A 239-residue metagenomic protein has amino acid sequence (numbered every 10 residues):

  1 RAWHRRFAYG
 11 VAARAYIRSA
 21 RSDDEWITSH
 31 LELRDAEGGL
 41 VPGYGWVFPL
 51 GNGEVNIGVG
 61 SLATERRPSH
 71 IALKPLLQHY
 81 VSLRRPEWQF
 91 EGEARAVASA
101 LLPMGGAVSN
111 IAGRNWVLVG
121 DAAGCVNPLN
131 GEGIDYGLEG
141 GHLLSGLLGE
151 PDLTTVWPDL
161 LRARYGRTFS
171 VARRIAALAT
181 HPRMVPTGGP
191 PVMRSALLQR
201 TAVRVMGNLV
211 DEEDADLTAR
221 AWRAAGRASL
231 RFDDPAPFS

Functional and structural regions predicted by a protein language model:
R1-F90: Predominantly flavin-linked oxidoreductase catalytic cores and closely associated redox partners
A2, R6-A8, Y16, W26-H30 (+9 more regions): Residue-level preference for alpha-helix termini and adjacent loops
S22, R34-A36, V55, A107 (+5 more regions): Short capping/connector residues at structural and topological boundaries
G51, G120-A122, L161: Short, small-residue-rich loop/turn micro-motifs
V55-V59, G120, R167: Short acidic (Asp/Glu) and glycine-rich catalytic loops that position anionic groups and cofactors
E65-L148, T155-V156: FAD/FMN-dependent oxidoreductases across multiple families
G146-S239: C-terminal helical "tail/cap" subdomain of flavin- and related membrane-associated enzymes
